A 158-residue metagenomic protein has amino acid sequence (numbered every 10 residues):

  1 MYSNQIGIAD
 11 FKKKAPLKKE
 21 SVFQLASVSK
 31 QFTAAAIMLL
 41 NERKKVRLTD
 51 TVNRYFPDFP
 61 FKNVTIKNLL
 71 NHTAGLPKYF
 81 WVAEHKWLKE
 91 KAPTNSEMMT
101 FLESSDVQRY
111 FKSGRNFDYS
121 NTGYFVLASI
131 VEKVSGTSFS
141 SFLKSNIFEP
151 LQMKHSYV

Functional and structural regions predicted by a protein language model:
I6-N121, T137: Active-site-proximal loop and beta-strand segments within enzyme catalytic domains
T65, T122-G123, H155-V158: Mid-domain, small-residue-enriched loop/turn segments at the edges of structured enzyme/sensor domains
A128-K133: Well-ordered alpha-helical scaffold segments within catalytic/enzyme domains
